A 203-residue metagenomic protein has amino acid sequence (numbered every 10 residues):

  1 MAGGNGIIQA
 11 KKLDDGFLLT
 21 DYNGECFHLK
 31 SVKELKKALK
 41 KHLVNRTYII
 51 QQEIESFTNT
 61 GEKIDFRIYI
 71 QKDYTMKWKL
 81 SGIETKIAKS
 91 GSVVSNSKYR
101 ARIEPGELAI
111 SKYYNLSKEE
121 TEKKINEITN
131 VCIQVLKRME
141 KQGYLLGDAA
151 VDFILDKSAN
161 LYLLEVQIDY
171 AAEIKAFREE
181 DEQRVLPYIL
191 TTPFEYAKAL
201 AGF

Functional and structural regions predicted by a protein language model:
M1, I8-Q9, V151-L155, L164: Conserved catalytic-core segments centered on acid/base and nucleophilic motifs
M1-I103: Phosphate-binding site of ATP-dependent enzymes
D14-D15, D21, D65, D73 (+5 more regions): Acidic-enriched, low-complexity/disordered segments with a strong bias for Aspartate over Glutamate
I49-E53, D65-F66, K141-S158: A short glycine-rich, hydrophobically flanked beta-strand micro-motif that places a catalytic Asp/Glu for divalent metal
S81-I83, A149, V166: Generic beta-strand hydrophobic packing signal
T85, R100, L145, A149 (+1 more regions): Flexible domain-boundary/linker segments
L108-L146, L155-F203: C-terminal active-site "lid" helix and adjoining low-complexity regulatory extension at the edge of ATP-using catalytic
